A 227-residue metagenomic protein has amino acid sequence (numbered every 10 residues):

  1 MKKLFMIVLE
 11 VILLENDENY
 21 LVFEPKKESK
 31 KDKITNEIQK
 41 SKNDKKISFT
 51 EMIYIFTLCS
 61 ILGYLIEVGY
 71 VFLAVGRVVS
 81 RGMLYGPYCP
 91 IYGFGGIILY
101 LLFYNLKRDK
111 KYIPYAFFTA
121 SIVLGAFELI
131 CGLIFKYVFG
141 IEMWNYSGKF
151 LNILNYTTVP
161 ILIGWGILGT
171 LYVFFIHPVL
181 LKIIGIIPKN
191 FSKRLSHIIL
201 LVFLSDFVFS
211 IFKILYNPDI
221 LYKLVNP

Functional and structural regions predicted by a protein language model:
K2-P227: Aromatic-rich, lipid-facing transmembrane alpha helices and their immediate juxtamembrane interface loops in integral
